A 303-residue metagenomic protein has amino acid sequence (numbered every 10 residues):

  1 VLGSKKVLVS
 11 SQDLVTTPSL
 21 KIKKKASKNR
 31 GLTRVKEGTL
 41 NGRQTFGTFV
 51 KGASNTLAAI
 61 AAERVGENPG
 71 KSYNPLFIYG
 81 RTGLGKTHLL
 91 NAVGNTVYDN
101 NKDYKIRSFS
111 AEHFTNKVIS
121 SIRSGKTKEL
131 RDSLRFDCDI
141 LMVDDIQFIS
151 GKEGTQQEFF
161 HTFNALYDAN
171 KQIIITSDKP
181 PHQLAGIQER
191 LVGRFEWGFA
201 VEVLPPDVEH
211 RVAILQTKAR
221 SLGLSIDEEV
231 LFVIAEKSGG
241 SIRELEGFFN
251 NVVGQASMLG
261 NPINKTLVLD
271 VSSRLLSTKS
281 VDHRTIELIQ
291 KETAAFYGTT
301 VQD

Functional and structural regions predicted by a protein language model:
T33, L40-L76, N95, T299: Pre-Walker A (pre-P-loop) alpha-helix and adjacent loop at the N terminus of AAA/AAA+ ATPase modules, a conserved
G70-N91: Walker A/P-loop nucleotide-binding motif
K102-C138, I146, S150-E153: Short glycine-rich substrate-engagement loop in P-loop NTPases that contacts/grips substrate
I119-R123, P181-W197: Short regulatory helix/loop adjacent to the ATP-binding pocket of P-loop NTPases
K179, R190, G198, H210-S225 (+1 more regions): Conserved AAA+ ATPase "sensor/coupling" helix adjacent to the nucleotide-binding pocket
A185, G198-H210: Conserved AAA+ ATPase "SRH/arginine-finger" region at the nucleotide-binding site
Q216-R220, E229-K237, R243-M258: C-terminal helical "lid" of AAA+/P-loop NTPase domains
L231, F249, Q255-L275, I286-Q290: Conserved C-terminal helix/linker of AAA+ ATPases
